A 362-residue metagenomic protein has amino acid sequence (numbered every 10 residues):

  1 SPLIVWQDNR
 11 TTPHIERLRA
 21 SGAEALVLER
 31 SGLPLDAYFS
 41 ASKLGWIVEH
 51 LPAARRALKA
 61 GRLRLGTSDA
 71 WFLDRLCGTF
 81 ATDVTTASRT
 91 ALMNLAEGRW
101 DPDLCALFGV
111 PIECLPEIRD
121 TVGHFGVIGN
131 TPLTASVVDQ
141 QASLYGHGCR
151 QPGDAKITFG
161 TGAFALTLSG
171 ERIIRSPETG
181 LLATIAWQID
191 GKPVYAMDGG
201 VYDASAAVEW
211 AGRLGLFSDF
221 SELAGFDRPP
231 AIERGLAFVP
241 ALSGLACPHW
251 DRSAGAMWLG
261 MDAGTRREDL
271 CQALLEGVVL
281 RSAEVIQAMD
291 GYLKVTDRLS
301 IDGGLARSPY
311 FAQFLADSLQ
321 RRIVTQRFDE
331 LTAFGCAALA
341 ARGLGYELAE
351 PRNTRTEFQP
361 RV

Functional and structural regions predicted by a protein language model:
S1-V5: Short glycine-rich, Thr/Ser-proximal phosphate-binding strand/loop in the N-terminal lobe of ATP-dependent enzymes
D8: Carbohydrate-associated surface elements
T12, R19-T82, T86, A91-P102 (+3 more regions): Active-site core segments that coordinate phosphate-bearing ligands/cofactors across diverse enzyme families
R119-F125: Gly/charged, well-structured mid-domain segments that form the phosphate/adenylate-handling core of ATP-dependent
